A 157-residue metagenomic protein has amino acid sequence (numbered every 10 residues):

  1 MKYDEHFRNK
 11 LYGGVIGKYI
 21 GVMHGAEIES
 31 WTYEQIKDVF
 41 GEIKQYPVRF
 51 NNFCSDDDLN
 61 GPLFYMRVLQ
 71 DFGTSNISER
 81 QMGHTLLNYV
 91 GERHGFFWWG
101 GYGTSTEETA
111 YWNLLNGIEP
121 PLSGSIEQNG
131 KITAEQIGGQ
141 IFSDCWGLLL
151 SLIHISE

Functional and structural regions predicted by a protein language model:
M1-M23, Q70, Y102-L122: Catalytic domains of lipid- and phosphate-ester/thioester hydrolases
K2-F64, M82: An N-terminal structural lobe/cap that precedes and organizes the functional/catalytic core across diverse proteins
G14-V22, L63-R67, W112, G138-L150: Contiguous, well-ordered alpha-helical segments that form the cores/surfaces of helical PPI scaffolds
Y46-R49, P121-N129, Q140-I141, S156: Flexible glycine/proline-enriched surface loops and loop-helix/loop-strand junctions
N52-N60, K131-Q140: Active-site nucleophile and cofactor-binding loops and adjacent substrate-binding regions of central metabolic enzymes
F53-G95: Active-site-adjacent, His/Asp/Glu-enriched structural segments that form or flank metal-binding and acid/base networks
S78-E79, G83-I137: Extracytoplasmic mature domains of secreted/periplasmic and thylakoid-lumen proteins
S151-E157: Residue-level detector of conserved catalytic or cofactor/ligand-binding positions in enzyme active sites
